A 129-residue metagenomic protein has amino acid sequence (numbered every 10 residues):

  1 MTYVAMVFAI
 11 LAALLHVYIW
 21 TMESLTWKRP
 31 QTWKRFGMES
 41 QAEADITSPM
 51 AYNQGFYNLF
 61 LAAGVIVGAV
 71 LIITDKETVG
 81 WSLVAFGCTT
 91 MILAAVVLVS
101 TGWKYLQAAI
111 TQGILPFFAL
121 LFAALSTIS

Functional and structural regions predicted by a protein language model:
T2-L25: N-terminal signal-anchor transmembrane alpha helix
V7-I10, L14, F56, T89 (+2 more regions): Hydrophobic residues within alpha-helical transmembrane segments of multi-pass solute transporters/permease subunits
L25-T47: Cytosolic, membrane-interface loops and tails of multi-pass inner-membrane proteins
A42-F60: Interfacial helix-start motif at the membrane-water boundary
Q54-V67, Q112-P116: Core segments of transmembrane alpha-helices that mediate helix-helix packing or line hydrophobic substrate/ligand
V67-I114: Transmembrane helix-loop-helix
L120-S129: Juxtamembrane boundary at the C-terminal end of a transmembrane helix
